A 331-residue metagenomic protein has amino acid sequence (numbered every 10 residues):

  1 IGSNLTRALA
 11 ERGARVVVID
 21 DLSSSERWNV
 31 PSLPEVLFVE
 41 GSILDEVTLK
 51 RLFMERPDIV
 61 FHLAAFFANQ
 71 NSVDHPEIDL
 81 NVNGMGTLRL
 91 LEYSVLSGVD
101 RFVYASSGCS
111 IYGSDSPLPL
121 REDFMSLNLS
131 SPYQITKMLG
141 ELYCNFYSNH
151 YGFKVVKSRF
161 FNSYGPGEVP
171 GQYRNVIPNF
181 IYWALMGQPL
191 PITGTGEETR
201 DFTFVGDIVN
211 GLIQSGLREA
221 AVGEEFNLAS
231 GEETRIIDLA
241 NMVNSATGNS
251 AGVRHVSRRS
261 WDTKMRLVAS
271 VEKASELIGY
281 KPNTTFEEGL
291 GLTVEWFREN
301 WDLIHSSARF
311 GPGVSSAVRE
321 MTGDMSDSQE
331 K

Functional and structural regions predicted by a protein language model:
I1-S163, L292-E295, E299-N300, F310-M321 (+1 more regions): N-terminal Rossmann-like NAD(P)+-binding domain of SDR-like oxidoreductases, especially those catalyzing
L5, L212-G216, A240-V243, L290-F297: Hydrophobic "lid"/C-terminal helical patch of Rossmann-like NAD(P)-dependent dehydrogenase/epimerase domains
L44, D74, V82-M85, S130-S131 (+5 more regions): Residue-level signal for the nucleotide or nucleotide-sugar donor/cofactor binding architecture
T48, R89-Y93, F202, D207-Q214: Conserved mid-core alpha-helix of short-chain dehydrogenase/reductase
E122-S126, G152, N179-I192, A246-V256 (+1 more regions): A short C-terminal helix-loop "cap" of Rossmann-like NAD(P)-dependent dehydrogenase/epimerase domains
M138, S163-P178, M186-Q188, T193 (+5 more regions): Glycine/proline-rich active-site loop of Rossmann-fold NAD(P)-dependent oxidoreductases
T195, G223-F226, T234-N241, G248-R266 (+2 more regions): C-terminal "lid/loop" region of Rossmann-like NAD(P)-dependent oxidoreductases
I208, L212, L228, L239 (+2 more regions): Non-catalytic, hydrophobic alpha-helical segments
